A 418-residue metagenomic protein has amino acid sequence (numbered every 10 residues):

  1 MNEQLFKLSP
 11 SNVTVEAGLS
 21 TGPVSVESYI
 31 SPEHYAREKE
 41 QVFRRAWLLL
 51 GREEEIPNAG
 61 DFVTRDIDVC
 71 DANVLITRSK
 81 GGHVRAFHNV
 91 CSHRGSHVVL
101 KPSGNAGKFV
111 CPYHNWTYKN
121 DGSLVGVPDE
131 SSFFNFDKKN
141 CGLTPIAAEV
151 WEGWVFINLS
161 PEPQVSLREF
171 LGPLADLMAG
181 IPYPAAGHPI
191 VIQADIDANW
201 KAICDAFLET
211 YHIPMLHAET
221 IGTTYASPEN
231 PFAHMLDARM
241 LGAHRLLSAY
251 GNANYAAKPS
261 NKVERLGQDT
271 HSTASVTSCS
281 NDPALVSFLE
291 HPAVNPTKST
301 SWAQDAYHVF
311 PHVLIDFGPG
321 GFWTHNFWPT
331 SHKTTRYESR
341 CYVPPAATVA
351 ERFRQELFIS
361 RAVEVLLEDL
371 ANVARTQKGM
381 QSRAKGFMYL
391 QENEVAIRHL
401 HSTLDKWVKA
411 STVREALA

Functional and structural regions predicted by a protein language model:
M1-V15, S360: General detector of N-terminal leader/presequence modules that precede the first folded domain
S9-S25, P184: Short, contiguous pre-domain boundary segments
V26-C70, V74-L75: Non-catalytic accessory segments flanking enzyme active sites
F43-W47, S96, H212: Generic structural signal for secondary-structure transition and capping sites
R45-G51, P57-N58, V127-S131, Y307-P311: Short Pro/Gly-enriched beta-strand edge/turn motifs at strand-loop
G51-N58, F136-K138, W302-A306, R340: Short linear motifs in intrinsically disordered
E55-L177: Rieske [2Fe-2S] iron-sulfur-binding domain
H83, N89, E149, W154-A418: C-terminal catalytic domain of Rieske-type non-heme iron oxygenases
